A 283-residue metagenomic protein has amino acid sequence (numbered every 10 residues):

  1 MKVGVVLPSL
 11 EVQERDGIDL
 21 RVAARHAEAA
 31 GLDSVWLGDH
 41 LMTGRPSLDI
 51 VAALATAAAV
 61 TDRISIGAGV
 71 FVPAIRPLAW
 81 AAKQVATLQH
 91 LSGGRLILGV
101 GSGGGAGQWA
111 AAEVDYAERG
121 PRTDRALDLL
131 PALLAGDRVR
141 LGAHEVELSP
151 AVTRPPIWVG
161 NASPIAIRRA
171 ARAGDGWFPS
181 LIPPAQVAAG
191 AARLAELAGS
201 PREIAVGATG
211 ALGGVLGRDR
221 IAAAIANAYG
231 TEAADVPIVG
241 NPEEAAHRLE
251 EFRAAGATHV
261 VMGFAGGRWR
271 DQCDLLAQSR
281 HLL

Functional and structural regions predicted by a protein language model:
M1-L283: Active-site-adjacent structural elements that line small-molecule/cofactor binding pockets in enzymes
